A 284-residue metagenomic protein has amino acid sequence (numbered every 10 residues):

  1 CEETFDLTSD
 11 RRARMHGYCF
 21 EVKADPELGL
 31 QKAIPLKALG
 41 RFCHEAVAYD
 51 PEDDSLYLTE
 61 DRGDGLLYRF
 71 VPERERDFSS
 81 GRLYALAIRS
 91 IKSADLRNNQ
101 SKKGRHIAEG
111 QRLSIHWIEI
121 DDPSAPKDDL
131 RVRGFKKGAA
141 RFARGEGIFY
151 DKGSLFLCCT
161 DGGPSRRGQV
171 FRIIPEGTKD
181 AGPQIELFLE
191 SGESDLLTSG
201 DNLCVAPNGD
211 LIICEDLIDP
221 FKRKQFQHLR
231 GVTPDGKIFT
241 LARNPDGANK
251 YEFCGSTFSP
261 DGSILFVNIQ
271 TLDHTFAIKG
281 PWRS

Functional and structural regions predicted by a protein language model:
C1-S284: Sequence/structural signature of beta-propeller domains
